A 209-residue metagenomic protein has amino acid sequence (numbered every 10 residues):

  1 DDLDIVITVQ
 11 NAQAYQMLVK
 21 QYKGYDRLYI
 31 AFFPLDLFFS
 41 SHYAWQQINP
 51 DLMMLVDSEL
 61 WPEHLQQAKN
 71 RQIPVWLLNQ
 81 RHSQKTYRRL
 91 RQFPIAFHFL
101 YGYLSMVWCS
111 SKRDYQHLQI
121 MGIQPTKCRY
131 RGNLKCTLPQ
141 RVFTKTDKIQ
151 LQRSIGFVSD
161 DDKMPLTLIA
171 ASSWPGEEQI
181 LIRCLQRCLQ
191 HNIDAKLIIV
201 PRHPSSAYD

Functional and structural regions predicted by a protein language model:
D1, D147-D209: Conserved catalytic-core segment of nucleotide-activated headgroup transferases in glycan assembly
D1-K145, W174-P175, C188, R202-P204: Active-site and donor-binding regions of nucleotide-sugar-utilizing enzymes
